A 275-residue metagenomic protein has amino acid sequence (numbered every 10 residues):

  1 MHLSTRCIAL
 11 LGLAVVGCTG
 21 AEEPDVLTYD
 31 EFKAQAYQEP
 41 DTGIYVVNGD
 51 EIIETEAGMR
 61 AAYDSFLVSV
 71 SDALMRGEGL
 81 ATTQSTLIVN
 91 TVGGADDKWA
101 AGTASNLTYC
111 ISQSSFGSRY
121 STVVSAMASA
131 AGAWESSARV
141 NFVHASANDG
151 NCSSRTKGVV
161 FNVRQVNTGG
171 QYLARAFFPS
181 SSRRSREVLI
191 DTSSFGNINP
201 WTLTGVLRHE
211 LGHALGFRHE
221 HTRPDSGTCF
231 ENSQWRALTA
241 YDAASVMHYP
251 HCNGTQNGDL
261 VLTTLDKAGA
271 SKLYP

Functional and structural regions predicted by a protein language model:
M1-I8: Bacterial N-terminal signal peptides that target proteins for export
V15-G17: C-terminal motif of bacterial Sec signal peptides marking the signal peptidase cleavage site
T19, I111, N151-S153, T228-F230 (+1 more regions): Sequence contexts marking disulfide-bonded cysteines in secreted/extracellular proteins
E22-T122, S233-Y241, K272: Disordered inhibitory propeptide/activation segment of secreted metzincin zinc metalloprotease zymogens, centered on
A100-F116, R183-N197, M247-P250: Short, conserved helix/loop micro-motifs enriched in His/Cys and acidic residues
Y109, W134, H209-G212, M247 (+1 more regions): Divalent metal-coordination and catalytic microenvironments
G117, S121-A240: Metzincin-family zinc-dependent endopeptidase catalytic domain
E231-P275: Extracellular (secreted or membrane-anchored) zinc-dependent metallopeptidases, primarily metzincins but also closely
